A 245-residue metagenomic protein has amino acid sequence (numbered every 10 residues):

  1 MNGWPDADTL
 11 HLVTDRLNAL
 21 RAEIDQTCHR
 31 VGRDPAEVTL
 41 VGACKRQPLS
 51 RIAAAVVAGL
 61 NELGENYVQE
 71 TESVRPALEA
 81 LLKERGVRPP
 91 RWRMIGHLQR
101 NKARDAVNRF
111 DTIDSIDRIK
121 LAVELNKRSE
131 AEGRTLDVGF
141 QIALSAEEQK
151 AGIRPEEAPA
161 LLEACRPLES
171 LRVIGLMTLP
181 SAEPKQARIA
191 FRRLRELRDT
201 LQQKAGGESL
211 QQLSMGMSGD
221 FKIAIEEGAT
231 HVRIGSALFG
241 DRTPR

Functional and structural regions predicted by a protein language model:
M1-F221, E227, F239-D241: Conserved alpha/beta-domain cores
A229-R245: Gly/Pro- and small hydrophobic-enriched strand-loop and loop-to-helix capping segments that sit at the rims
